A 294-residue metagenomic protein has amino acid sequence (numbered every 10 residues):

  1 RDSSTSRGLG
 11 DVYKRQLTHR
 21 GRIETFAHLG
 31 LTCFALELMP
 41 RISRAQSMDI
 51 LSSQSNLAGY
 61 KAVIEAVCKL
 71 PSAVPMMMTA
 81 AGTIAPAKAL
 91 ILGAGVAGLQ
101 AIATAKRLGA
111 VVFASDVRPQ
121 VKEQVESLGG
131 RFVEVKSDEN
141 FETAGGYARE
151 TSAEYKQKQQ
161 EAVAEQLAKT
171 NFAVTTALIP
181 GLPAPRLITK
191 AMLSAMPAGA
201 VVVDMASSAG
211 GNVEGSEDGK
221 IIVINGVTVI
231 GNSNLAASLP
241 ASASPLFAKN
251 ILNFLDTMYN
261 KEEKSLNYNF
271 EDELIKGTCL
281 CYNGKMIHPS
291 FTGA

Functional and structural regions predicted by a protein language model:
R1, E142-A173, A177-S194, N232 (+1 more regions): A structured beta-alpha segment of the ubiquitous adenosine-cofactor-binding alpha/beta core
D2-Y13: Single conserved hydrophobic/aromatic residue that forms the stacking wall/gate of nucleotide- or nucleobase-binding
G8, K169, P197-A198: Alpha-helix C-terminal capping/helix-to-coil transition sites in glycosyltransferase folds
L17-S43, A184-N234: Rossmann-fold NAD(P)-binding glycine/threonine-rich loop
I23, V63, A101-I102, K122 (+1 more regions): Generic hydrophobic/aromatic pocket-lining and core-packing "Φ" positions
E37-A80, S207, V213-A294: Adenosine-phosphate binding glycine-rich loop
P75-Q166: Glycine-rich phosphate/diphosphate-binding loop of Rossmann-like nucleotide-binding domains
